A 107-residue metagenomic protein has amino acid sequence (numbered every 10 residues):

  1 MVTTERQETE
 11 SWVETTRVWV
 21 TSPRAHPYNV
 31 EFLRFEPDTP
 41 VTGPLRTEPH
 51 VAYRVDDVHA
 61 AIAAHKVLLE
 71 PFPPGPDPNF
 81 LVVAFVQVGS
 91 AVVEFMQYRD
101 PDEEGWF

Functional and structural regions predicted by a protein language model:
M1-P37, A60-G89: Core segments of cupin and vicinal oxygen chelate
M1-Q7, R46-Y53, F107: N-terminal beta-strand motif that seeds the catalytic metal site of vicinal oxygen chelate
L33-L45, R54: Short, conserved turn/kink motifs that form compact alpha/beta structural patches or helix kinks used as
T39-V41, A52, P101-G105: A short local loop/turn or secondary-structure capping micro-motif enriched for an aromatic residue
E48, V67, D100-D102: Generic preference for flexible, low-structure residues
H50-Y53, F85, E94: Active-site scaffold segments
V88-F107: Short, Lys/Arg-rich amphipathic alpha-helical interaction segments that bind nucleic acids or acidic protein surfaces
